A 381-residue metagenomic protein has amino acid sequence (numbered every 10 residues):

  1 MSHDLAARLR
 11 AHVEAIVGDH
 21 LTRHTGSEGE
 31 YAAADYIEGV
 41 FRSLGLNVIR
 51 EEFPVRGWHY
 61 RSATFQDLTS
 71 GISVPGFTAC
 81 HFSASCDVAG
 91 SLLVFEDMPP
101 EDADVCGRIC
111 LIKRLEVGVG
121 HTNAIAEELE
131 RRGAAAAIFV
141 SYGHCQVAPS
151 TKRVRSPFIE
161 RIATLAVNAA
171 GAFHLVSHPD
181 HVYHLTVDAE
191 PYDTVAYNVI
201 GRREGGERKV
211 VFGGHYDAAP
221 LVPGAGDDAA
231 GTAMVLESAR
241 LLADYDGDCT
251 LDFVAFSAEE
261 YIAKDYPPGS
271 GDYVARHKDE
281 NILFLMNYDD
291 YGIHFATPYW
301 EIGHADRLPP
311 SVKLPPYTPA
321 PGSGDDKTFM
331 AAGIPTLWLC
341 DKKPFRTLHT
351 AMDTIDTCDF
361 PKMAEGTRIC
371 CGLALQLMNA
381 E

Functional and structural regions predicted by a protein language model:
M1-H3, D19-E28, E38, N47 (+9 more regions): Second-shell loop/turn segments in exported
M1-Y31, L44, E51-E52, H144-P157 (+3 more regions): N-terminal capping segment at the start of a domain
S2-A7, A11-I109: Noncatalytic luminal/extracellular "stalk/propeptide" segments of secretory-pathway proteins
R8-A11, A15, A32, Y36-S43 (+12 more regions): Extracytoplasmic/secreted proteins, especially bacterial periplasmic and envelope-associated proteins
A15, R50, I109-I112, A136-V140 (+8 more regions): Structural recognition of the beta-strand scaffold that forms the well-ordered cores of secreted hydrolase catalytic
L68-D102, T151-A225, R240-D244, D248-T250: Soluble metallo-hydrolase cores and metallopeptidase-like ectodomains found primarily in the secretory/periplasmic
V117, A124, V195-N198, A218-K313 (+1 more regions): Acidic/histidine-rich catalytic neighborhood of metal-dependent amide-processing enzymes
P157, L283-F284, D290-E381: Active-site-adjacent substrate-binding region of metalloamidase/peptidase-like peptide-processing proteins
